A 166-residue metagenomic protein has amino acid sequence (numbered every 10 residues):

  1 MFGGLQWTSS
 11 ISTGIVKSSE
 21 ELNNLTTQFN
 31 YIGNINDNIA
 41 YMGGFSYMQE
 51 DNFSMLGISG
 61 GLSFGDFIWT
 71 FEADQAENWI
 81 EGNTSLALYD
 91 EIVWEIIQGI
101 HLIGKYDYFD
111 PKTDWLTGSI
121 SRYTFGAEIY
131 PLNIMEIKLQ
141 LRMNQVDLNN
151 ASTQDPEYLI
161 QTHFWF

Functional and structural regions predicted by a protein language model:
M1-G44: Aromatic- and glycine-enriched pocket-lining scaffold segments that form the walls of small-molecule binding clefts
F2-T8, N38-M42, D66-I68, H101 (+2 more regions): Outer-membrane beta-barrel architecture
G3, E21-L25, N52-L56, T84-L88 (+2 more regions): Residues that define the transmembrane beta-barrel architecture of outer-membrane proteins
S18-E20, N52, N78-G82, P111-L116 (+1 more regions): Outer-membrane beta-barrel proteins
T27, I129, Q154-F166: Outer-membrane beta-barrel "beta-signal"
F29-K112: Detector for outer-membrane/organellar transmembrane beta-barrel domains, recognizing the amphipathic beta-strand
E91-E95, G99-I134, K138, R142: Outer membrane beta-barrel transmembrane domains
